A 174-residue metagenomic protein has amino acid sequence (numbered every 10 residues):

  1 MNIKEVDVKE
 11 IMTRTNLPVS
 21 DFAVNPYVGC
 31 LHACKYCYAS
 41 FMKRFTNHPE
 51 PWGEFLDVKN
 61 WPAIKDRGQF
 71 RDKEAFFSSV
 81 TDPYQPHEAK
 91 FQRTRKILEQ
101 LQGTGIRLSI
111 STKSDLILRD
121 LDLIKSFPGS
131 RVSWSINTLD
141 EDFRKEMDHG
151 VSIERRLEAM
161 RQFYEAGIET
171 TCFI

Functional and structural regions predicted by a protein language model:
M1-S133, N137-F143, I153, L157-E158 (+1 more regions): Conserved Radical SAM active-site core
D148-H149, R161-I174: Conserved strand-turn element in the central/C-terminal portion of the radical SAM core barrel that lines
